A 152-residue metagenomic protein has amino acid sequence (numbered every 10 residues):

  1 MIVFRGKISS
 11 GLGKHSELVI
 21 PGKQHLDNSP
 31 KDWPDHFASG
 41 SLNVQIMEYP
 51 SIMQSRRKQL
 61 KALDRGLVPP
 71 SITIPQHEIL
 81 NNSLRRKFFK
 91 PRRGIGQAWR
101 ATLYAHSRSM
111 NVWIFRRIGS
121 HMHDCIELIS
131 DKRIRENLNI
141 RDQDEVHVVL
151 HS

Functional and structural regions predicted by a protein language model:
M1-E127, D142-V149: Long, compositionally biased stretches
S130-N137: Short alpha-helix capping/helix-loop boundary micro-motifs
